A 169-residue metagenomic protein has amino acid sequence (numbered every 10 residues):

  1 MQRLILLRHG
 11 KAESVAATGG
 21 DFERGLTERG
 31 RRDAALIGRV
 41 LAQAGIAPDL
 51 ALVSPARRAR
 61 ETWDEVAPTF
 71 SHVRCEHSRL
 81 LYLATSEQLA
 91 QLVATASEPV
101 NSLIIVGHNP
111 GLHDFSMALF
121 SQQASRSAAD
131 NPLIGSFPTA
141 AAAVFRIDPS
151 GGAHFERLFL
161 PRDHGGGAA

Functional and structural regions predicted by a protein language model:
Q2-A84, A118-R126, F137-A140, G167-A169: Active-site-proximal alpha-helix that buttresses catalytic centers in soluble enzyme cores
L4, S102-I104, A142: Residue-level preference for the first positions of well-ordered beta-strands
A44-I46, T95-N101: Glycine-rich phosphate-binding loop signature in dinucleotide/nucleotide-binding domains
E76, A84, F115, S150-A169: Functional cleft and adjacent loop/helix regions within the main domain that mediate ligand binding or catalysis
Y82-V93: Short alpha-helix plus adjacent loop in nuclease-associated cores
V100-F120: A glycine-rich beta-strand to alpha-helix segment that forms a phosphate/ribose-binding loop at ligand/cofactor sites
F120-H154, P161-H164: Domain-level recognition of soluble alpha/beta enzyme cores, biased toward histidine phosphatases/phosphomutases
